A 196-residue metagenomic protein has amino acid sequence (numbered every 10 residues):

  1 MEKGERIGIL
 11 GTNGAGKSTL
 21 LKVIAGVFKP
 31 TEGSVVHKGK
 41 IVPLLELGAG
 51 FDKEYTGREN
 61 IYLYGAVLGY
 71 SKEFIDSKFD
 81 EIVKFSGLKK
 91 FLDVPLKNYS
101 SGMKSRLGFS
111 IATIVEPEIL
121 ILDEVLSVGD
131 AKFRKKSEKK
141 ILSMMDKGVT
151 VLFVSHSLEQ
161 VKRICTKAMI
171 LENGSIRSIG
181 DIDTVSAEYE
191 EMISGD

Functional and structural regions predicted by a protein language model:
L10-T12: The feature captures the beta-strand-to-loop junction immediately N-terminal to the Walker
Y62, F74-F91: Conserved ABC ATPase "signature" region
T113-L122: A short, proline-enriched helix->beta-strand linker immediately N-terminal to the Walker B motif in ABC-type P-loop
S155-H156: H-loop/switch region of ABC-family ATPase nucleotide-binding domains
V161-R163: A short, surface-exposed alpha-helical micro-motif characterized by mixed small hydrophobic and charged/polar residues
N173-G174, Y189: Conserved ABC ATPase "signature" C-loop
I179-G180: ABC ATPase "signature
